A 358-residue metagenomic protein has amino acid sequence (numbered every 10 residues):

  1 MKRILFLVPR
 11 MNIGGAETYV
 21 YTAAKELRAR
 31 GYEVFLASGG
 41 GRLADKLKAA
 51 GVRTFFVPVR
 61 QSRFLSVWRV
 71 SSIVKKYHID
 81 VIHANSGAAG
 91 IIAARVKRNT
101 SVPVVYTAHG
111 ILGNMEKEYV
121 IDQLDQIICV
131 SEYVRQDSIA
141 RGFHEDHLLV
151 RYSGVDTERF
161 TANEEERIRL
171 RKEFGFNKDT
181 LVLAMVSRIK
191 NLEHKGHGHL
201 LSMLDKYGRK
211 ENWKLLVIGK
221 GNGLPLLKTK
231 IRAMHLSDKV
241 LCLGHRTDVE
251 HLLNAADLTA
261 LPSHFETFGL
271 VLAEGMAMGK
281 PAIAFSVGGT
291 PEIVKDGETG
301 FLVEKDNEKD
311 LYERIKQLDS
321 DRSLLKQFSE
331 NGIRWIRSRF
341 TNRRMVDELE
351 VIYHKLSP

Functional and structural regions predicted by a protein language model:
E17-T22, L181, M185, N191-K206 (+3 more regions): A conserved mid-protein helix/loop that constitutes part of the nucleotide-sugar donor-binding site
A84-G90, A108: Short His-centered aromatic/hydrophobic patch
R98-E132, R141: A conserved, positively charged/aromatic
T161-F176: A short helix/loop element that forms part of the nucleotide-sugar donor recognition site in Leloir-type
K172, D310, Q317, L324-S338 (+1 more regions): A short, well-ordered alpha-helix in the C-terminal region of glycosyltransferases
H245, H264: Aromatic "clamp/platform" in nucleotide-sugar-dependent glycosyltransferases that forms part of the donor/acceptor
P281-A284, V294: Short hydrophobic beta-strand element within catalytic cores of glycosyltransferases and related nucleotide-activated
S286, D296-G297, F301-E308, Q317-S323: Conserved acidic donor-binding segment of nucleotide-sugar-dependent glycosyltransferases
